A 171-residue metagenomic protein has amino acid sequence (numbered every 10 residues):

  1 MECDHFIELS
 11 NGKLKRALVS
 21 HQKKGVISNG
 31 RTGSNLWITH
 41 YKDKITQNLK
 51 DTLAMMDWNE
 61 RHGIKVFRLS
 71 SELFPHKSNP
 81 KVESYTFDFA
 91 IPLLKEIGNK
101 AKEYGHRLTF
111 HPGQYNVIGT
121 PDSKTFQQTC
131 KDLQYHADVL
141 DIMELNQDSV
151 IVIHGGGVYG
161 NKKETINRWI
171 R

Functional and structural regions predicted by a protein language model:
M1-R107, N116-G119, K124-Q127, D138-L145: Alpha/beta catalytic barrel-like cores
L73, Q114, G155-G157: Short, flexible loop/turn elements at secondary-structure junctions
H111: Conserved, mostly hydrophobic/aromatic
C130: Carbohydrate-active enzymes and regulators
L133-R171: Eukaryote-skewed repeat-based solenoidal scaffolds used as protein-protein interaction platforms, primarily
